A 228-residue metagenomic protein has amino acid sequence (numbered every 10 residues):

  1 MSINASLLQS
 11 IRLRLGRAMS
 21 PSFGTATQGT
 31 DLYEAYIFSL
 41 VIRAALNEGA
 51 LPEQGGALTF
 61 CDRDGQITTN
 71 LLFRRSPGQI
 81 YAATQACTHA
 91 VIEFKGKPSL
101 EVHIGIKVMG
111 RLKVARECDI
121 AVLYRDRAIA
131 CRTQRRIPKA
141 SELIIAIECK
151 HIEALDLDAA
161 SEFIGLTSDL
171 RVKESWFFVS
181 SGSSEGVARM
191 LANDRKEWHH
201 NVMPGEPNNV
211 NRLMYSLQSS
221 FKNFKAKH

Functional and structural regions predicted by a protein language model:
M1-Q79: Nuclease-adjacent, charged terminal/linker segments that flank catalytic cores
G16-R17, A159, V187: Residues at alpha-helix caps and immediate loop-helix transition turns in enzyme cores, especially N- and C-cap
L32, Y36, A115, D158 (+1 more regions): Short, well-structured alpha-helical interface segments that form or flank functional binding sites
S39, R43, S161-S168: Surface-exposed alpha-helical segments enriched in charged/polar residues
I67-A115: Solvent-exposed, charged helical/coil patches that constitute nucleic-acid or partner-interaction surfaces
H89-V91, E101-H103, D119-L123, I144-A146 (+1 more regions): Ordered hydrophobic segments in well-structured contexts
C118-Q134, P138-A159, F163: Conserved catalytic cores of phosphodiester-cleaving nucleases, focusing on short active-site segments
I164-D169, E174, F178-H228: Domain-level recognition of nuclease-like catalytic cores that cleave nucleotide substrates
